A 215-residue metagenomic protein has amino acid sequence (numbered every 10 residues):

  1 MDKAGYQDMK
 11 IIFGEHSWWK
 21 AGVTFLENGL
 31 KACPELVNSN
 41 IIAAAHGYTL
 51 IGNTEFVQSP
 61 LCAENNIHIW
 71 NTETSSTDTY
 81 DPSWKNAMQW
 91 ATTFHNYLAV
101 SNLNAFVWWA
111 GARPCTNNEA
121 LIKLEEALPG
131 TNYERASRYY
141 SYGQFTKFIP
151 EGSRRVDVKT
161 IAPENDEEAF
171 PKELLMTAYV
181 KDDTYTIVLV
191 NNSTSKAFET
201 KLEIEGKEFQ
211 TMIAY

Functional and structural regions predicted by a protein language model:
M1-T93: Noncatalytic carbohydrate-binding groove/subsite architecture in carbohydrate-active enzymes
E15, G47, N71-S76, V107-G111 (+3 more regions): Active-site proximal loops enriched in glycine and acidic residues that flank catalytic Cys/His/Asp and coordinate
G52-T54, T116-N118, V188, K196-K201 (+1 more regions): Extended hydrophobic-aromatic, low-complexity segments
S59-C62, H95-V100, T177-Y179, E205-G206: A general structural signal for short secondary-structure junctions and capping/turn motifs
N66-K147, R154-N165, A169: Aromatic/acidic polysaccharide-binding cleft in carbohydrate-active enzymes
I69, M176, T211-M212: Hydrophobic anchor at the start of a short beta-strand that flanks the dinucleotide cofactor-binding loop
A162-K207: Carbohydrate-binding surface patches
K207-Y215: Short aromatic-acidic-glycine turn motif
